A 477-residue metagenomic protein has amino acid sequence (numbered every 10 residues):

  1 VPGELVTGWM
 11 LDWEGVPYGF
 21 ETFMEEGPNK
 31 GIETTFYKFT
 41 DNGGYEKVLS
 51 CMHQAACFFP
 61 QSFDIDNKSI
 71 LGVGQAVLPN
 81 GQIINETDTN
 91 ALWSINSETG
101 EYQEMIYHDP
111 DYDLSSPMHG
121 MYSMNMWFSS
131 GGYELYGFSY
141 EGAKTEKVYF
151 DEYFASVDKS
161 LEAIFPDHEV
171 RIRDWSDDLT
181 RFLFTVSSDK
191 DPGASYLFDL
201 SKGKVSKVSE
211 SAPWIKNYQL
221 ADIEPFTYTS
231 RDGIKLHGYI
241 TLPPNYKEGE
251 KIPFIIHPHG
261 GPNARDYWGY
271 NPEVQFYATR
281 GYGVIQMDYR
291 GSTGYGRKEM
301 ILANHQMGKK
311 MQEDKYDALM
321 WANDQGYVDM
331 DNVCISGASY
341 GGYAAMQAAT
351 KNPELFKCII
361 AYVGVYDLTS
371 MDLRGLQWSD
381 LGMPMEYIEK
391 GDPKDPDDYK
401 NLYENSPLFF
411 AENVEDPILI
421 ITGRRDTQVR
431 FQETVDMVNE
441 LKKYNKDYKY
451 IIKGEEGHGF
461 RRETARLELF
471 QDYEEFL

Functional and structural regions predicted by a protein language model:
V1-H237, L242-E250, N263-R280, W321-D324: Peripheral, non-catalytic segments that deliver or gate enzyme domains
L5, Y122, V148, F182 (+8 more regions): A general structural-boundary detector
G19, Y136, F226, I256 (+4 more regions): Hydrophobic/aromatic beta-strand patches that form the interior of the parallel beta-sheet core in alpha/beta enzyme
P79-Q82, K216, P253, M385-K390 (+1 more regions): Polar/charged alpha-helical tracts
Y140, S187, H257-G261, S339-G342 (+1 more regions): Glycine-rich His-Gly loop
W214-D331, A338-S339, Y366, M371-Q377: Cap/lid segment of the alpha/beta-hydrolase catalytic domain
M287-L477: Active-site-proximal cap/loop segments of hydrolase catalytic domains
